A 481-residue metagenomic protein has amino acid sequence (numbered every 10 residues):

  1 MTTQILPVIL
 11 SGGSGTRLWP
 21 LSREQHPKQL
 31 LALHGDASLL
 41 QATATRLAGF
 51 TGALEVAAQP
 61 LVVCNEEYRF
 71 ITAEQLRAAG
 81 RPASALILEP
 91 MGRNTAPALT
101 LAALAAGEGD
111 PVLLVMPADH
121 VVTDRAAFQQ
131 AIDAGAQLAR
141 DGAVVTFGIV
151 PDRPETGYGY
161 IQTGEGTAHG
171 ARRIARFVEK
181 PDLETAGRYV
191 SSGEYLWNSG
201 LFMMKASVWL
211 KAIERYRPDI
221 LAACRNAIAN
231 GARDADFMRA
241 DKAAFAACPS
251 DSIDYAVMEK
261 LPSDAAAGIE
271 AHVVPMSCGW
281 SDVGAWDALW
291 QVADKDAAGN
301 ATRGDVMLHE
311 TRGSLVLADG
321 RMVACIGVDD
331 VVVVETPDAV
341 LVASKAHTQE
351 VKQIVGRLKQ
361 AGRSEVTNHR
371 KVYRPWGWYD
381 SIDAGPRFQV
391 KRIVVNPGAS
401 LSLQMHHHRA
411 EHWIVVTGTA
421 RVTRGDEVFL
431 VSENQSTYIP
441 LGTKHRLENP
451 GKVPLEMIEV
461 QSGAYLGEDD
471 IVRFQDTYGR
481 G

Functional and structural regions predicted by a protein language model:
M1-I9, T16-A126, D133, I149 (+2 more regions): Conserved N-terminal catalytic core of the sugar/cofactor nucleotidyltransferase
T3-I5, A57-A58, R81-A83, E108-P111 (+9 more regions): Short coil/turn connectors at secondary-structure junctions
T3-Q4, S207-I414, T419-Y438, H445 (+3 more regions): Left-handed beta-helix
L10, M116, V415, V460: Catalytic metal- and UDP-sugar-binding loop of GT-A-like glycosyltransferases, i.e., residues flanking the conserved
Q29, A42, R46, I71 (+11 more regions): Alpha-helical scaffold segments in soluble metabolic enzymes
G92-P97, R153-E155, L183-T185, W280-S281 (+1 more regions): A short acidic, often aromatic-flanked loop/helix-cap motif at beta-alpha or helix-coil junctions that lines enzyme
T123-A247: Conserved core of the sugar-phosphate nucleotidyltransferase
M457: Noncatalytic nucleic-acid binding interfaces
